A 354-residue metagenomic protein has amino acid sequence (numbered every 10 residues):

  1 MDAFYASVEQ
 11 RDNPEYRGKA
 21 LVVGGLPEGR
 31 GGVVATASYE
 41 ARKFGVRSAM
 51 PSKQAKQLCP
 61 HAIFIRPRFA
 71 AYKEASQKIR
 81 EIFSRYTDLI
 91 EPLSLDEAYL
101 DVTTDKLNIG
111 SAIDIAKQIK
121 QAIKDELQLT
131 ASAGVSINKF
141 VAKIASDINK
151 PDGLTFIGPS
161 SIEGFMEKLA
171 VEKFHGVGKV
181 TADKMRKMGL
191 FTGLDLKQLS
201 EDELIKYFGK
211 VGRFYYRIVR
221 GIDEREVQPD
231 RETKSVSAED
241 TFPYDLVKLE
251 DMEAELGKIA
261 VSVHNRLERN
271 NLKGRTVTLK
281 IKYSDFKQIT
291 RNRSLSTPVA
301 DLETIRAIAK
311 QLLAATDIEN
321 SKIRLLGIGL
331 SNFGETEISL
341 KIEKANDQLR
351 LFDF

Functional and structural regions predicted by a protein language model:
M1-Y207, G212-R213, L330, G334-F354: Gly/Gly-Pro- and Ser/Thr-rich, intrinsically disordered tail segments characteristic of DNA damage-repair and tolerance
L93-E97, S136-K139, L272-T276, S321-L325: Short Gly/Ser/Thr- and Asp/Glu-enriched loop/turn motifs at secondary-structure junctions
T130-S132, T278, L325-G327: Residues at or immediately flanking beta-strands
M166, K173, T181-I323, N332-D353: DNA-contacting surface of Y-family translesion DNA polymerases
